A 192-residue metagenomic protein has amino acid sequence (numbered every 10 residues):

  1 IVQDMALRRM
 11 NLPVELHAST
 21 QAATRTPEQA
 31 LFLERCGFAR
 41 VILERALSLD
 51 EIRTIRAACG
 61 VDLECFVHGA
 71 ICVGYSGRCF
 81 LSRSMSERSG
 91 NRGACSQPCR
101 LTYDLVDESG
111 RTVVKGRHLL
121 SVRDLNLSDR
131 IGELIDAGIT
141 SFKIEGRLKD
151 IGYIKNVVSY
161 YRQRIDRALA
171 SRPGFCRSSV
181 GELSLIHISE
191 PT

Functional and structural regions predicted by a protein language model:
V2-M10: N-terminal cofactor/phosphate-binding cores enriched in small/glycine residues, especially glycine-rich loops such as
R8, E15-T140, L148, I154-V157 (+2 more regions): Catalytic alpha/beta core domains of metabolic enzymes, predominantly
G152, N156-S184: Terminal amphipathic helices with adjacent charged low-complexity linkers/tails
S184-T192: Residue-level detector of conserved catalytic or cofactor/ligand-binding positions in enzyme active sites
